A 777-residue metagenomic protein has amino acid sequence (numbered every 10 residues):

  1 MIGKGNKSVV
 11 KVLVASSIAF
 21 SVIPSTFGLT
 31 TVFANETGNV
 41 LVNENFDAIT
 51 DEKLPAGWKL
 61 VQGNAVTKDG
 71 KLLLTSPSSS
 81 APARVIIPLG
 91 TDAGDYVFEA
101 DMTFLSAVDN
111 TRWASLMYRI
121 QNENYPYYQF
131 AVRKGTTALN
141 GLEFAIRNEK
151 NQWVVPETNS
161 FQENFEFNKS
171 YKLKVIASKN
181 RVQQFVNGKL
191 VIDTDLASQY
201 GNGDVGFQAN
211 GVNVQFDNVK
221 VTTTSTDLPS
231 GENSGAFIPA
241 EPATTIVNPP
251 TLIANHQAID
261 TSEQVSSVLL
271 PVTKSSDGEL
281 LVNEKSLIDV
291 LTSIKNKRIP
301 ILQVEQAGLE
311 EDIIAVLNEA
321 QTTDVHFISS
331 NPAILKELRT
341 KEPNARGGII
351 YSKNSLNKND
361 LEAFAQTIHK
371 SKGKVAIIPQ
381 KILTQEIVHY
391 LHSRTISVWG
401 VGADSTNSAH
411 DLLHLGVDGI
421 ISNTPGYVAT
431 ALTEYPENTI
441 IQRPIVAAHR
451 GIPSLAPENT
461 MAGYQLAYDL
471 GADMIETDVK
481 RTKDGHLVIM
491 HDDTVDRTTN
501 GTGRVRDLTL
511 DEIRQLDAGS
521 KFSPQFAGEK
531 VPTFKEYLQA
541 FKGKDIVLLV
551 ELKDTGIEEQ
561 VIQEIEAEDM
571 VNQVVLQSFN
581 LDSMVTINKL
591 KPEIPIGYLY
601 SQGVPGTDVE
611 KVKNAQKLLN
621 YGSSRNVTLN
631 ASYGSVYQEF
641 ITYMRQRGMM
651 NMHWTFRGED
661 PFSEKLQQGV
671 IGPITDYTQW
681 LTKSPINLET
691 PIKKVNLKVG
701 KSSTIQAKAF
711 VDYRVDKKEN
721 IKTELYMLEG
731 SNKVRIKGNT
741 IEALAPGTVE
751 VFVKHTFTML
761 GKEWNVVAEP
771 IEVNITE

Functional and structural regions predicted by a protein language model:
G3-G5, S684-E777: Extracytoplasmic soluble-region selector
I23-G38: Sec-dependent signal peptide cleavage junction
N35-G38, N180, V186, L190-V191 (+5 more regions): Phosphate-group recognition and catalysis centered on beta-loop-alpha active-site segments
F46, F98-A100, K169-Q184, V398: Short tryptophan-centered beta-strand motifs in secreted/extracellular beta-sheet-rich domains of glycan-recognition
T50-P82: Extracellular glycan-recognition surfaces and repeat-rich motifs
P77-N148: Secretory/extracellular carbohydrate-interaction modules and structurally similar beta-sandwich "look-alikes"
K150-K172: Short, aromatic/His-centered strand-loop micro-motif at the edge of beta-sheets
T194-D217: Flexible glycan-contacting loops in extracellular carbohydrate-active proteins
